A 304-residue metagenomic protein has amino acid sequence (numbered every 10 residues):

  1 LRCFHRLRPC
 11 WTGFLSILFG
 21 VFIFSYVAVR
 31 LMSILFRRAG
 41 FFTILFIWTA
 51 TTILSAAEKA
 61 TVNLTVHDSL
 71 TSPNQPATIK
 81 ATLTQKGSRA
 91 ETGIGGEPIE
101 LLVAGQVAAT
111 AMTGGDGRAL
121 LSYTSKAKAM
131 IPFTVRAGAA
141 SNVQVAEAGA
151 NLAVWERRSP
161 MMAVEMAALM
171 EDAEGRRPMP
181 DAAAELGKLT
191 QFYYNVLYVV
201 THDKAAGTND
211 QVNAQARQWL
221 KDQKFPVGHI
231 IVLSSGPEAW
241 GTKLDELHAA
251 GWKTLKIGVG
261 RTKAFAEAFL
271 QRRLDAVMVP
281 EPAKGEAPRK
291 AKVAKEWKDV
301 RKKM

Functional and structural regions predicted by a protein language model:
F4-R6, L15: Short hydrophobic targeting helices and cationic amphipathic motifs that mediate membrane/organellar targeting
L7, W11, L31-F42: Bacterial N-terminal signal peptides that target proteins for export
G13-A28: Hydrophobic alpha-helical signal peptides and transmembrane signal-/tail-anchor segments that drive secretory-pathway
F42-T51: Bacterial N-terminal signal peptides
A50-E58: Bacterial Sec-dependent signal peptides at the C-terminal "C-region" and cleavage site
A57-R157: Beta-strand-enriched, solvent-exposed domains that form extended recognition/catalytic surfaces
V62-N63, K86, G114-A119, A146-G241: Alpha-helical substrate-recognition element adjacent to the catalytic core
V212-M304: C-terminal cap/substrate-recognition subdomain and adjoining C-terminal extension of metal-dependent phosphatase-like
